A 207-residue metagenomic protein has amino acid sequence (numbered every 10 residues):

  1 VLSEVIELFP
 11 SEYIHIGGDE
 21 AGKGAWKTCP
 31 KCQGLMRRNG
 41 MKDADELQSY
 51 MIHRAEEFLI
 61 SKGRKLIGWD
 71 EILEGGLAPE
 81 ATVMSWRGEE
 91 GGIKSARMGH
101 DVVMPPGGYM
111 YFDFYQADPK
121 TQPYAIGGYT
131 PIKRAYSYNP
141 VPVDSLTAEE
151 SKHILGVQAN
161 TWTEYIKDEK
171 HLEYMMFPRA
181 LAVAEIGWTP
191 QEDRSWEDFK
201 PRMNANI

Functional and structural regions predicted by a protein language model:
V1-A81, W86-H100: Active-site neighborhood of glycoside hydrolase catalytic domains
K65-E71, G76-A81, W86-I207: Flexible, acidic glycine-rich loops studded with aromatic residues
